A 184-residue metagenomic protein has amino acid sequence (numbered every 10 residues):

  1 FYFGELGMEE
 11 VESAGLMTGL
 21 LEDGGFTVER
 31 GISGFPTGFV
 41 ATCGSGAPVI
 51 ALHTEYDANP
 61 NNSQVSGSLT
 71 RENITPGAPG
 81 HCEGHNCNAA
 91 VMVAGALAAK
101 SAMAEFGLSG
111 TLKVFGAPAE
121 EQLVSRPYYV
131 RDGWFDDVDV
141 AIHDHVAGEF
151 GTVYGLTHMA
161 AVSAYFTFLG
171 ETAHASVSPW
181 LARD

Functional and structural regions predicted by a protein language model:
F1-H81, N86, A90-G110: Acidic/His- and Gly-rich active-site-bordering loop/insert found across diverse amide/peptide-bond hydrolases
T37, N61, T70-A78, N86-C87 (+1 more regions): Histidine/acidic-residue-rich, glycine-tolerant segments that coordinate divalent metal ions
